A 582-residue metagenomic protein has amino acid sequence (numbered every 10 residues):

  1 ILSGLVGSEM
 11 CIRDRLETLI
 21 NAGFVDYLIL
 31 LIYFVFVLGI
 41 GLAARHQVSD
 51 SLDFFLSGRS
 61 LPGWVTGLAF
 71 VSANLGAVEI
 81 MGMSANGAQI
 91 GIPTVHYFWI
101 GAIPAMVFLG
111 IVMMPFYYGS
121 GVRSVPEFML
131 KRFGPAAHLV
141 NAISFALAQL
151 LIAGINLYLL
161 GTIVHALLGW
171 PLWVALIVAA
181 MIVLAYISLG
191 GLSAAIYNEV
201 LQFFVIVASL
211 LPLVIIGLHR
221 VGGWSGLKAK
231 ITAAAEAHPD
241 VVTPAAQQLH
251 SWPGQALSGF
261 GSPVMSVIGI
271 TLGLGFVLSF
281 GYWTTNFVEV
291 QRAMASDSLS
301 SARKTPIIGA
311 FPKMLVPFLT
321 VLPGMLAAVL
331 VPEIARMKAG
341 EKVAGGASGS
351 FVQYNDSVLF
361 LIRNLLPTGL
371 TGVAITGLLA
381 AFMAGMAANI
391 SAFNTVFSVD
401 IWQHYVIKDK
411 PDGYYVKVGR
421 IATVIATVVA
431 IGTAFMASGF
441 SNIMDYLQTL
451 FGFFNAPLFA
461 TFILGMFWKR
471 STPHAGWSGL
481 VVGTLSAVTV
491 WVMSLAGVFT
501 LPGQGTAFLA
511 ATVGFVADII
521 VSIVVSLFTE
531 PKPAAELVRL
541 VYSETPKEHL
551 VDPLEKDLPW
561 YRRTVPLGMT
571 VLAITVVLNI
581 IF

Functional and structural regions predicted by a protein language model:
I1-D14: Single conserved hydrophobic/aromatic residue that forms the stacking wall/gate of nucleotide- or nucleobase-binding
R13-F582: Membrane-embedded helix-loop-helix hairpins and adjacent transmembrane boundary segments in multi-pass transporters
